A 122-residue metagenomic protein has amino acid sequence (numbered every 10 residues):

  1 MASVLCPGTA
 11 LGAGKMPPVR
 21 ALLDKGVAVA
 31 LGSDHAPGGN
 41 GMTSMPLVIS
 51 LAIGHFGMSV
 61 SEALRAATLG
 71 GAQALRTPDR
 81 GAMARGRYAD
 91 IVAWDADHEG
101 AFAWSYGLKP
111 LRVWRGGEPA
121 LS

Functional and structural regions predicted by a protein language model:
M1-D79: Active-site-adjacent C-terminal substructures of enzyme catalytic domains
L22-K25, R76, A84-R87, S105-Y106: A structural signal for short secondary-structure junctions
A67-L69, R85-S122: C-terminal cap of metal-dependent C-N hydrolases
A74-R80, D95-G100: Short arginine-rich
